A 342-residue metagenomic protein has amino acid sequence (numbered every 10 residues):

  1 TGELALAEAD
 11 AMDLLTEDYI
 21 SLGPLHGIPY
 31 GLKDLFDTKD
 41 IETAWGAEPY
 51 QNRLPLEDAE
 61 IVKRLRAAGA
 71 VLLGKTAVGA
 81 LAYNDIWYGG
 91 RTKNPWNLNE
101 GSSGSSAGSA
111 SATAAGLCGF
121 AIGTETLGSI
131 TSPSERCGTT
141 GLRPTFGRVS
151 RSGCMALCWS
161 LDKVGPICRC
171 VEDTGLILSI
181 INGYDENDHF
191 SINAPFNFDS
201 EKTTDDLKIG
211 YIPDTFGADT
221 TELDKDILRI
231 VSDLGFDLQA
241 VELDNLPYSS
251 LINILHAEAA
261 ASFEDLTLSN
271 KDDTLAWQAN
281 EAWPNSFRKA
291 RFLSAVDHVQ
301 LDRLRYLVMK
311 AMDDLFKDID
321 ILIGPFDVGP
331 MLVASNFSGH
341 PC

Functional and structural regions predicted by a protein language model:
T1-D10, D233, F287, R291-F292: An N-terminal boundary/leader segment
T1-N52, L81-Y83, W87, S200: Short, well-ordered alpha-helical
D10-D13, D219-E242, F263-A276, H298-I319: Acyltransferase
L25-W45, T203-I212, N253-M309: Short helix-loop capping/hinge segments that flank enzyme active sites or metal/cofactor-binding pockets
G27, K33, A67, V71-K75 (+4 more regions): Glycine-rich, small-residue loops and helix-cap segments that act as flexible hinges at active-site edges
G31, Y50-R53, D162-R169, R288-R291: Short, well-ordered beta-strand elements within core beta-sheets of diverse protein domains
E57-I181, H340-C342: Short glycine/serine-rich loop segments
R143-K225: A short helix-breaking turn/cap at a secondary-structure junction
